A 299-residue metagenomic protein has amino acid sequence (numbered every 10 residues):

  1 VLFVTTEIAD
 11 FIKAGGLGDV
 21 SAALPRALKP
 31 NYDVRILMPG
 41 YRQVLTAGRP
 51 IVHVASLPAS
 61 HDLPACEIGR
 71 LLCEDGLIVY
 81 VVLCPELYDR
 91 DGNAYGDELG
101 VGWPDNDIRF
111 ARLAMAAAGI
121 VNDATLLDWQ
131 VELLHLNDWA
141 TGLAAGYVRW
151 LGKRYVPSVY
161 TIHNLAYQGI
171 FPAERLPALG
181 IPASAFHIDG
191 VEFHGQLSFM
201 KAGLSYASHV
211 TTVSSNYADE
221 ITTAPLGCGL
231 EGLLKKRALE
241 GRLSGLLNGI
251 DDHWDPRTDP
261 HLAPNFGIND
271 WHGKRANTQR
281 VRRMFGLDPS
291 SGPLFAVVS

Functional and structural regions predicted by a protein language model:
V1-S299: Catalytic cores of nucleotide-sugar-dependent glycosyltransferases that transfer UDP/GDP/TDP-activated
